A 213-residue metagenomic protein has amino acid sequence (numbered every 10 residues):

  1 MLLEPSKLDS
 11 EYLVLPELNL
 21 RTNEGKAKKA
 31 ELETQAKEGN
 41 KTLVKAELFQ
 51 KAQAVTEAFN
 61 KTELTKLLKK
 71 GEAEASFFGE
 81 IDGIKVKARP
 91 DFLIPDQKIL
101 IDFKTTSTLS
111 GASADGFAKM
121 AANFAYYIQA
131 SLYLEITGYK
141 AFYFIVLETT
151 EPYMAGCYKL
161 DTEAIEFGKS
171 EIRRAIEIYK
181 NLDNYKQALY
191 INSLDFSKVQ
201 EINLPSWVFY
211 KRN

Functional and structural regions predicted by a protein language model:
M1-R89: Metal-dependent nuclease catalytic cores that hydrolyze phosphodiester bonds in DNA/RNA, characterized by
E38-V44, S113-F124, D161-E163: Short histidine-centered catalytic/ligand-binding loop motif
T62-K69, I94-L100, L134-F142: Secondary-structure boundary elements
A75-F77, F103-T105, V146: Short, structured patches in soluble enzyme cores that scaffold and shape functional sites
G83-K87, I94, K98, Y139 (+1 more regions): Coil-to-beta-strand transition motifs
P90-F117, Y133: Conserved catalytic cores of phosphodiester-cleaving nucleases, focusing on short active-site segments
M120-A122, Y127, L132-N213: Metal-dependent nuclease catalytic regions and adjoining charged, substrate-binding loops involved in nucleic-acid end
